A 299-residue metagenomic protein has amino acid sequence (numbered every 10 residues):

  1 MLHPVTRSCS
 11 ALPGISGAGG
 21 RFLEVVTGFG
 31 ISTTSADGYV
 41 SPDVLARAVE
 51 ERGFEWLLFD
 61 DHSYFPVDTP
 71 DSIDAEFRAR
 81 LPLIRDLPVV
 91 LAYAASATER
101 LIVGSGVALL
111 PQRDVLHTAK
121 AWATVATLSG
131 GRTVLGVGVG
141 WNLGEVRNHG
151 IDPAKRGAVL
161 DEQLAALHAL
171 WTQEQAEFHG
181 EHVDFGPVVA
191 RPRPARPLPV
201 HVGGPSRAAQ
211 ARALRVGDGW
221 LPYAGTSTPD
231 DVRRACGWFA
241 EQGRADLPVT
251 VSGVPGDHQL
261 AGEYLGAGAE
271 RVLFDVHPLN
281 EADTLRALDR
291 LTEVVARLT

Functional and structural regions predicted by a protein language model:
M1-T299: Active-site-adjacent structural elements that line small-molecule/cofactor binding pockets in enzymes
